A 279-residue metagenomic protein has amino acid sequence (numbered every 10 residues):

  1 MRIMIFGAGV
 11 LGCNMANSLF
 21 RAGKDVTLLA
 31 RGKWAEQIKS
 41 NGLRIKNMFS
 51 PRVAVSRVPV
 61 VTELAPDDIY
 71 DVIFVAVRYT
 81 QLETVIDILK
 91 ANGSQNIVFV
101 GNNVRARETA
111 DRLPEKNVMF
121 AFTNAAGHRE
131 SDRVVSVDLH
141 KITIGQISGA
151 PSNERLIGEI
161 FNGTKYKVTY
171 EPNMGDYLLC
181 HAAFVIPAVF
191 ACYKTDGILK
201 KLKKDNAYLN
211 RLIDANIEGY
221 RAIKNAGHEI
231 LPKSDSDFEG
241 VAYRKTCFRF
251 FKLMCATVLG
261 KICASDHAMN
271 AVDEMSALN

Functional and structural regions predicted by a protein language model:
M1-P51: NAD(P)+-binding Rossmann beta1-loop-alpha1 motif at the extreme N-terminus of oxidoreductases
I3, D25-V26, I97, V118 (+1 more regions): Hydrophobic anchor at the start of a short beta-strand that flanks the dinucleotide cofactor-binding loop
K24, Y166, H228: Short phosphate-binding/catalytic loops that engage adenosine nucleotides
L43-V60, V185: N-terminal glycine-rich dinucleotide-binding loop that anchors FAD/FMN and/or NAD(P) in oxidoreductases
R52-V135: Rossmann-like NAD(P)(H) cofactor-binding subdomain of soluble oxidoreductases
R105-P187: Rossmann-fold dinucleotide-binding core
G175-N279: Helical "substrate-binding/catalytic lid" subdomain of Rossmann-like NAD(P)-dependent dehydrogenases/reductases
